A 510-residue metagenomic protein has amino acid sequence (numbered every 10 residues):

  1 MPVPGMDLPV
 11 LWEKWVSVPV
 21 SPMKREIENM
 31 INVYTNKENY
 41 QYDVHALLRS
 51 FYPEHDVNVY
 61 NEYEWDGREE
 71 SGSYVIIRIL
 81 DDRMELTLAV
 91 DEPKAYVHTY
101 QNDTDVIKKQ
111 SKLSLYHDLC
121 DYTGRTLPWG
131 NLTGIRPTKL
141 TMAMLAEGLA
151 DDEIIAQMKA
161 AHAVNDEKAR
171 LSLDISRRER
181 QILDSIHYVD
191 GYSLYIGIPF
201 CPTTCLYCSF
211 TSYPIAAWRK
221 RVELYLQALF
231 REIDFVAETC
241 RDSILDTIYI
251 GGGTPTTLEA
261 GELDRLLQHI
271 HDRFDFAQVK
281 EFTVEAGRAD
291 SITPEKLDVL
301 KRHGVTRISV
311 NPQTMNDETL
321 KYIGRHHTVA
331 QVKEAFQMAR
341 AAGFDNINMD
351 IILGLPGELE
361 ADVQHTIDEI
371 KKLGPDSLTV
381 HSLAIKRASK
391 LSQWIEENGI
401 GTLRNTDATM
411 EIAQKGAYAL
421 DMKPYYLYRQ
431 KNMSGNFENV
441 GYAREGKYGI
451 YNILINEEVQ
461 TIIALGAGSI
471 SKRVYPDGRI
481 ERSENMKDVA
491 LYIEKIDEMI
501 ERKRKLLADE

Functional and structural regions predicted by a protein language model:
P2, W12-S17, P22-E147, D151 (+1 more regions): Radical SAM enzyme core and accessory elements
Y60-Y63, A388-L465: A C-terminal junction/extension of Radical SAM enzymes
Y122-T126, A146-L194: N-terminal [4Fe-4S]-dependent radical SAM core
V189-L224: Canonical Radical SAM [4Fe-4S] cluster-binding loop centered on the CxxxCxxC motif and its immediate flanking residues
S212-I412: Conserved non-cysteine loop/helix-boundary elements of the Radical SAM core domain that shape
P255, N432, G468-S471: Short, glycine-/Ser/Thr-/acidic-enriched flexible segments
